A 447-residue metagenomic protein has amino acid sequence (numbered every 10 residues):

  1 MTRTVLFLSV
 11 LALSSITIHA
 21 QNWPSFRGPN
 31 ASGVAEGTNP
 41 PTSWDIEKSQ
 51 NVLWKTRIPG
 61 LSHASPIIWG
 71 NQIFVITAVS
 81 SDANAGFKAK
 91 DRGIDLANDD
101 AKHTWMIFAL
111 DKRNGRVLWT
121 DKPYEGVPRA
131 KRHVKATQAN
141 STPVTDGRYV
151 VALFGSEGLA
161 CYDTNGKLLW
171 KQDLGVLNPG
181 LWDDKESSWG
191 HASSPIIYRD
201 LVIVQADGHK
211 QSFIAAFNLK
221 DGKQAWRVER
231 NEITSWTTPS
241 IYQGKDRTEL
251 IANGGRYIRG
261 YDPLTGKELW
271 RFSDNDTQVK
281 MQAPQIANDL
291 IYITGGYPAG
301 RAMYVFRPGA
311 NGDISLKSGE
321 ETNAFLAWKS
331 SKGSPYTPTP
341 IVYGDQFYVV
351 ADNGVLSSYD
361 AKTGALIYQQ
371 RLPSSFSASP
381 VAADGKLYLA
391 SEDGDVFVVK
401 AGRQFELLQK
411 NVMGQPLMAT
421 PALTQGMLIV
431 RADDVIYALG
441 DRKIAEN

Functional and structural regions predicted by a protein language model:
M1-T2: N-terminal secretory signal peptides that target proteins for export/translocation
V5-S15: Bacterial N-terminal signal peptides
H19-N447: Noncatalytic, solvent-exposed loop/strand surfaces of beta-propeller-type extracellular/periplasmic domains
